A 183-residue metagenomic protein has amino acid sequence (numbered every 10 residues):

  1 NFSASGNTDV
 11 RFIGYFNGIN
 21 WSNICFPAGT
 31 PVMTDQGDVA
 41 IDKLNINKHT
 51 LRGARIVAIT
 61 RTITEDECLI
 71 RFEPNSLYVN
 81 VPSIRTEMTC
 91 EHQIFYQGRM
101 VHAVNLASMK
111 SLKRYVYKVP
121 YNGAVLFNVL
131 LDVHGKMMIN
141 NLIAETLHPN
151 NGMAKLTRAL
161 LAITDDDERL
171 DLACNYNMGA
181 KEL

Functional and structural regions predicted by a protein language model:
F2, G6-I46, D167, D171-N175 (+1 more regions): Protein maturation boundaries and topogenic segments
G18-I19, K113-K118, A162-D165, N175-N177: Short, flexible coil/linker elements and helix-boundary hinge sites characteristic of intrinsically disordered
P27-Q36, H49-L160: Long beta-strand-rich cores associated with HINT superfamily self-processing modules
G123, G152-L183: Protruding loop/beta-arch "assembly-hinge" segments enriched in small, turn-prone residues
